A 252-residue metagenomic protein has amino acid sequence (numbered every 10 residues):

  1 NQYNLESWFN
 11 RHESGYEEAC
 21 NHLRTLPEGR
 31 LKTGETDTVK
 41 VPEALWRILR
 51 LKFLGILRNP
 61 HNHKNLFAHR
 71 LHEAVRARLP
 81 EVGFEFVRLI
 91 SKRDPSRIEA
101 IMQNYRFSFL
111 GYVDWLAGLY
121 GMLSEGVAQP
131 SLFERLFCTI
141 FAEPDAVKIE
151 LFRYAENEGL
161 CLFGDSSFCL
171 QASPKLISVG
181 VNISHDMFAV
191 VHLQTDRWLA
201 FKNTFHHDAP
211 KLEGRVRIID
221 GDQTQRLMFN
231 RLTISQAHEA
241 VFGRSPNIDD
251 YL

Functional and structural regions predicted by a protein language model:
N1-L252: Alpha-helical structural context detector biased toward long hydrophobic helices
